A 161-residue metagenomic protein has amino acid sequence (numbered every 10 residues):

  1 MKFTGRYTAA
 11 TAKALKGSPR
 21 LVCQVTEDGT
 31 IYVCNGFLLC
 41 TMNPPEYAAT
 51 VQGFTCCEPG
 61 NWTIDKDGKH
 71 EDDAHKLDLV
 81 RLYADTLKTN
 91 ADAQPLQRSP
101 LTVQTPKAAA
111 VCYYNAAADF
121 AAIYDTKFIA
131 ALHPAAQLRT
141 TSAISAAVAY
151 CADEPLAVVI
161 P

Functional and structural regions predicted by a protein language model:
M1-M42: Intrinsically disordered, low-complexity linker/loop segments enriched in Gly/Pro and charged/polar residues
N35-L38, P44-P45, A49-P161: C-terminal functional regions that serve as terminal interaction/effector modules
